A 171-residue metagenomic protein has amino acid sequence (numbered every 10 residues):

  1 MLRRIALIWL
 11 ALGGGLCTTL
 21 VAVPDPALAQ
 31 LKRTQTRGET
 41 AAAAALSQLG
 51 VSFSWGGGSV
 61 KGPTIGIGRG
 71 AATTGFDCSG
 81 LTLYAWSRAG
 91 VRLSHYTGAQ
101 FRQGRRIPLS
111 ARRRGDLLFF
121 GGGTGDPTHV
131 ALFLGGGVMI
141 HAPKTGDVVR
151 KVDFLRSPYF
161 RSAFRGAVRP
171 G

Functional and structural regions predicted by a protein language model:
M1-T36, G171: N-terminal secretion targeting segments of exported proteins
L28-A42, L83, V91-D153: ...with weaker cross-activation on analogous glycine-rich loops/strands in unrelated enzymes
L28-S79, L83-S94, G98, Q103 (+1 more regions): N-terminal capping segments
V51-F76, G121-S162: Glycine-rich catalytic cores of cysteine/serine-nucleophile enzymes that process amide/ester linkages in cell-envelope
S162-G171: Low-complexity, Gly/Ser/Thr/Pro-rich intrinsically disordered linker/tail segments
